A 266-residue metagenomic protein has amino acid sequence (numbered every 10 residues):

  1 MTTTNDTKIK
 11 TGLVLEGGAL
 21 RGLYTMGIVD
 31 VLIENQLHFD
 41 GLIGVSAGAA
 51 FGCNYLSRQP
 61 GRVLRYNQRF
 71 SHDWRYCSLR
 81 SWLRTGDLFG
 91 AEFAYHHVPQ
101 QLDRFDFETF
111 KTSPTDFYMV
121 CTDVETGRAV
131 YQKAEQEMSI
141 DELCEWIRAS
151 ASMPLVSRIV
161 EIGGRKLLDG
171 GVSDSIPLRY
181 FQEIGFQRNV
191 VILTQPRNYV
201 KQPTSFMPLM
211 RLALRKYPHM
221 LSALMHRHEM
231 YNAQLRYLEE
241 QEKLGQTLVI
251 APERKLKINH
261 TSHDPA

Functional and structural regions predicted by a protein language model:
M1-V45, C53-A266: Patatin-like phospholipase
